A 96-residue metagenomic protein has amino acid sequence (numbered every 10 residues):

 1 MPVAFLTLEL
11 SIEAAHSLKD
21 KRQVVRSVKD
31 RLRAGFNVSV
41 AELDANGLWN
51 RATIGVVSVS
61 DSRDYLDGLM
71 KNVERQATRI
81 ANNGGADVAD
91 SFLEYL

Functional and structural regions predicted by a protein language model:
M1-G35, S39: N-terminal first-folded block
P2-A4, A52, D87: A generic structural signal for well-ordered coil/turn residues at beta-strand boundaries that shape enzyme active-site
L6-L10, I54-V56, S91-L93: A structural signal for short, well-ordered beta-strand segments
V25, T53-G55, K71: Residue-level signature of transmembrane alpha-helix interfaces in integral membrane proteins
N37, N46, N50, N72 (+1 more regions): Detector for Asparagine
V40-A41, A89: Short structured motifs
A41-S62, E94-L96: Short, charge-patterned binding micro-sites
V59-L96: C-terminal structural segments of small proteins and small subunits
